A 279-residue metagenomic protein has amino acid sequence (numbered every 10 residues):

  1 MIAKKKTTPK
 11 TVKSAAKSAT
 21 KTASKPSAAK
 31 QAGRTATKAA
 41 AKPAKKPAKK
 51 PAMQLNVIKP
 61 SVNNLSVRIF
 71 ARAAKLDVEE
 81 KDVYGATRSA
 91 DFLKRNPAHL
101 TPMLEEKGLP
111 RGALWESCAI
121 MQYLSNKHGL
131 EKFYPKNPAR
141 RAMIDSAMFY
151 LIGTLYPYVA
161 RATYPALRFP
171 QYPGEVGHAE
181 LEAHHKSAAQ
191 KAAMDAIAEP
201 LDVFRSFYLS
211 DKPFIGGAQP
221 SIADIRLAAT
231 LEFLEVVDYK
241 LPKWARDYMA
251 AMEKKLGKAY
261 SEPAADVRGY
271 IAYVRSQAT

Functional and structural regions predicted by a protein language model:
M1-K49: Polybasic, lysine-enriched low-complexity intrinsically disordered terminal tails
I2, K42-S187: GST-like domain detector, emphasizing the conserved glutathione-binding G-site in the N-terminal thioredoxin-like
I58, I222, D266-R268: Short, solvent-exposed turn/loop segments enriched in Gly/Ser/Thr/Pro and often Arg
A71, M252-Y260: Short beta-strand edge/turn micro-motifs at domain boundaries
W115, A139, K240-W244, E262: Alpha-helix N-cap and coil->helix boundary residues
Y134, Y158, A162, F214 (+2 more regions): Short, polar/charged, Gly/Pro-enriched helix-capping and turn/loop motifs at alpha-helix termini and inter-helix linkers
L151-K254: GST-like fold's C-terminal all-alpha helical module
K258-T279: Terminal-tail/helix-coil boundary detector
